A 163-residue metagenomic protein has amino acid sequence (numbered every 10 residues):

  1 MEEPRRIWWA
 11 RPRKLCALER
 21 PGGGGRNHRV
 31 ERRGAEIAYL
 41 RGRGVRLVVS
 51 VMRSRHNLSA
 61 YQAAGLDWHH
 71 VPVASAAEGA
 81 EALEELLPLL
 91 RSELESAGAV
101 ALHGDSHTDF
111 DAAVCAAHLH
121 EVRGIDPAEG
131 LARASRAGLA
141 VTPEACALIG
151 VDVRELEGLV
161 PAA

Functional and structural regions predicted by a protein language model:
M1-A101, A113-A163: Cys-dependent protein tyrosine phosphatase-like superfamily
D105-D111: Cytochrome P450 heme-iron axial ligand motif
